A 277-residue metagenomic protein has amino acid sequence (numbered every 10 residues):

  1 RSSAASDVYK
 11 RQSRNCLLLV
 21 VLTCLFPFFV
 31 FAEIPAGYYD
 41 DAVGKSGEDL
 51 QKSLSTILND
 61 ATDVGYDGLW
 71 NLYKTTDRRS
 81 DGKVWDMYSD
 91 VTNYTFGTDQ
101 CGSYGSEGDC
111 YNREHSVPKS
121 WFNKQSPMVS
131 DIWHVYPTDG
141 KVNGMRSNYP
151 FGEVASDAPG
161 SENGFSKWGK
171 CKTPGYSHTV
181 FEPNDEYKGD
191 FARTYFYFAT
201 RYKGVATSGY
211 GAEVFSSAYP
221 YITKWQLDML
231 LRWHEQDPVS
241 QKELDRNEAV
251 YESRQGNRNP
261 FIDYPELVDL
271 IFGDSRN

Functional and structural regions predicted by a protein language model:
R1-Q12: Single conserved hydrophobic/aromatic residue that forms the stacking wall/gate of nucleotide- or nucleobase-binding
A4-A5, G44, Y195: Long alpha-helical scaffolds
V8, V43-L50, V135-T138: Extracytoplasmic low-complexity repetitive segments enriched in small/polar residues
N15-C16: N-terminal Sec-pathway targeting helices
L19-F28: Bacterial N-terminal signal peptides
F31-N93, L270-N277: N-terminal module-boundary/linker segments of secreted carbohydrate-active enzymes
C101-N277: Domain-level detector of nuclease and nuclease-like folds in predominantly extracellular/periplasmic contexts
